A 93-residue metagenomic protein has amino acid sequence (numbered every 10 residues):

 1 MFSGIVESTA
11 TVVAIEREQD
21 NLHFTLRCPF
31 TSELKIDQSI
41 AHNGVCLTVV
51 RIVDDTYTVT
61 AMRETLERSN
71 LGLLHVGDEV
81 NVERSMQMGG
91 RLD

Functional and structural regions predicted by a protein language model:
M1-D93: Conserved loop->alpha-helix
